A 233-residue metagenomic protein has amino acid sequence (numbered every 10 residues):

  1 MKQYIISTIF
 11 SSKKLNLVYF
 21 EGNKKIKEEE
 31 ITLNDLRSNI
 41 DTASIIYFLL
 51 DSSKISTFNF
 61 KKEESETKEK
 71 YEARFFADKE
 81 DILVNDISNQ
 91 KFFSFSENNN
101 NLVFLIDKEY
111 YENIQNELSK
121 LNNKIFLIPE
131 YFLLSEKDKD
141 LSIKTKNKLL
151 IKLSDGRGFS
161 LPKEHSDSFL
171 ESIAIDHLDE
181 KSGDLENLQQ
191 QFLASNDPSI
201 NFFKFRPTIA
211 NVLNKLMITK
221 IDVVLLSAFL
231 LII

Functional and structural regions predicted by a protein language model:
M1-I233: Hydrophobic/aromatic-enriched cytosolic interaction surfaces used to assemble or bind macromolecules
